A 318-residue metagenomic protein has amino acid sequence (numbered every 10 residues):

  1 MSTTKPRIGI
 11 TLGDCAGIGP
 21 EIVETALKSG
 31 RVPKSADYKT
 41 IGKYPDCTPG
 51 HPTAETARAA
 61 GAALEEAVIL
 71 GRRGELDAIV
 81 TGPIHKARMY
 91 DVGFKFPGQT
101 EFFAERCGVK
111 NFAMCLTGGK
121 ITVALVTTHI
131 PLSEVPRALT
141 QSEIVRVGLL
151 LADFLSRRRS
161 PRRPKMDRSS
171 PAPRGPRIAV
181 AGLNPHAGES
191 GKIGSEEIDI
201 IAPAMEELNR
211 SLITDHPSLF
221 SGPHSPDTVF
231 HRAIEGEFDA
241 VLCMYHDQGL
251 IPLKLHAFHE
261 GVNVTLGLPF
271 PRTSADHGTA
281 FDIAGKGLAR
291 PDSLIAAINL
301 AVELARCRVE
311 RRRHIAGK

Functional and structural regions predicted by a protein language model:
M1-T100, L139-D167, P173-N209, H216-M244 (+2 more regions): Contiguous, glycine/small-aliphatic-enriched amphipathic segments in soluble metabolic enzymes
R73, G108-F112, P131-V135, R157: Alpha-helix capping at helix-to-loop junctions
R106-I121, L268-D282: Short, flexible loop segments at boundaries between secondary-structure elements
L116-A152: Ligand-binding beta-strand-loop-alpha-helix segment within the catalytic cores of soluble metabolic enzymes
